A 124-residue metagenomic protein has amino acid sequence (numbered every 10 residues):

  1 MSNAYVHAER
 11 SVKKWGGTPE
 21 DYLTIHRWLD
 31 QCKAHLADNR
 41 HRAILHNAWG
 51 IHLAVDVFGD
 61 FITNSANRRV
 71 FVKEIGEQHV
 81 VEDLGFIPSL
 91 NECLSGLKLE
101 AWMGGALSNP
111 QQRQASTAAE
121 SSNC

Functional and structural regions predicted by a protein language model:
M1-C124: N-terminal membrane-targeting hydrophobic helices
